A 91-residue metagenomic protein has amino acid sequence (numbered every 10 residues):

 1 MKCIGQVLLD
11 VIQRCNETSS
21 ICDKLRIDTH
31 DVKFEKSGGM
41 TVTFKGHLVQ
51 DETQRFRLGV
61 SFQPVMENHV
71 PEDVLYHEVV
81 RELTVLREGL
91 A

Functional and structural regions predicted by a protein language model:
M1-A91: Accessory helical-bundle/CTD segments and flexible terminal tails appended to RecA-like ATPase motors
